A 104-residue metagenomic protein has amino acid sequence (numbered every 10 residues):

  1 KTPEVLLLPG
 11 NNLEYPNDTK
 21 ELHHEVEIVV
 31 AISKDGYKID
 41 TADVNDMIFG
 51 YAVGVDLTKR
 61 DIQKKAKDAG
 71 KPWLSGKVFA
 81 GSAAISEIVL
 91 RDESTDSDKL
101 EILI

Functional and structural regions predicted by a protein language model:
K1-I104: Catalytic-core "active-site belt" of small-molecule-metabolizing enzymes, emphasizing His/Asp/Glu-rich regions
